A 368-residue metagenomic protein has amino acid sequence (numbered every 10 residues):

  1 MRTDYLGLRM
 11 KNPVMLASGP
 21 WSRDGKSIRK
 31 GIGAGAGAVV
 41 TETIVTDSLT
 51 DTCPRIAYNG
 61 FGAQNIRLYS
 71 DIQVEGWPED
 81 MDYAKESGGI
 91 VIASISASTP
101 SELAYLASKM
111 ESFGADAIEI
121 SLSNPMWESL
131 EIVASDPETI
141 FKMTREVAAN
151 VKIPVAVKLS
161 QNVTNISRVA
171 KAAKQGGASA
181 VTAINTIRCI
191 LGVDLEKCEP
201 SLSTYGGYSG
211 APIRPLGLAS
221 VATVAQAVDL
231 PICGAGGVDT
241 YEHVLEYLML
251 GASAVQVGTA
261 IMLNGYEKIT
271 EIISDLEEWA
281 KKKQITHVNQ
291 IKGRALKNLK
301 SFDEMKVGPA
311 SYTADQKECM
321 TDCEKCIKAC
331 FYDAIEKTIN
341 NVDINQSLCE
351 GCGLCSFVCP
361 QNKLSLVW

Functional and structural regions predicted by a protein language model:
M1-V91, S96: N-terminal capping/small domains of soluble enzymes
R29-A34, A38, S98-C233, Y241-E246 (+5 more regions): Alpha/beta enzyme core
E42-I44, L122, N185, T259-A260: Short secondary-structure boundary segments
D51-G62, G192-G206, A260-I285: C-terminal helical cap(s) of enzyme catalytic domains, especially alpha/beta-barrels
S274-M320, C326: Extended, intrinsically disordered, low-complexity segments
F302-D322, D333-G351, L364-W368: Ferredoxin-like iron-sulfur electron-transfer modules
K325-A329, G351-V358: C-type cytochrome heme c attachment motif
